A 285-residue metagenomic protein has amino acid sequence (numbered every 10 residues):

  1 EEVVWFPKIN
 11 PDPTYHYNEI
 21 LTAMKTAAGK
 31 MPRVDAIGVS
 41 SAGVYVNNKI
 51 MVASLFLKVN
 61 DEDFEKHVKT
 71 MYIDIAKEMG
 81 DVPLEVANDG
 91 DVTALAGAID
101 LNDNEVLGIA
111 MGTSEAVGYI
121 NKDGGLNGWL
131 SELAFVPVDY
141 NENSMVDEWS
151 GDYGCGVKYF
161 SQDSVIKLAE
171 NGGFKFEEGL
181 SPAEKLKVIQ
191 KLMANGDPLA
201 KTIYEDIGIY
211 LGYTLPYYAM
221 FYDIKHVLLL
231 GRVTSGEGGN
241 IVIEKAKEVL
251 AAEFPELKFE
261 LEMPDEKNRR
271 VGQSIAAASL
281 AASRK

Functional and structural regions predicted by a protein language model:
E1, D61, L95, D100-D163 (+1 more regions): Glycine-rich phosphate-binding loop of actin/hexokinase-like ATP-binding domains
E2-L21, R33-V106, G238-E253: Glycine-rich phosphate-binding loop and adjoining helix at the ATP-binding site of ATP-dependent phosphoryl-transfer
V3, S41-V46, D152-I209, I224-H226: A mobile "lid/hinge" subdomain adjacent to the ATP/sugar-phosphate binding pocket shared across diverse ATP-dependent
I20-I37, L215-V227: Phosphate/pyrophosphate-binding loops at sites that engage ATP/ADP/AMP, CoA/4′-phosphopantetheine, polyphosphate
T26, T202-I224, L280, R284: Phosphate/ATP-binding catalytic cores across multiple sugar-kinase/actin-like superfamilies, primarily ASKHA
I37-G43, M111-T113, K225-E237: Glycine-rich beta-strand-to-loop/alpha-helix junction loops that act as flexible
Y218, Y222-V249: Glycine-rich phosphate-binding loops at beta-strand->alpha-helix junctions
F254-K285: Conserved glycine-rich phosphate/nucleotide-binding loop and adjacent Mg2+-coordinating catalytic segment
